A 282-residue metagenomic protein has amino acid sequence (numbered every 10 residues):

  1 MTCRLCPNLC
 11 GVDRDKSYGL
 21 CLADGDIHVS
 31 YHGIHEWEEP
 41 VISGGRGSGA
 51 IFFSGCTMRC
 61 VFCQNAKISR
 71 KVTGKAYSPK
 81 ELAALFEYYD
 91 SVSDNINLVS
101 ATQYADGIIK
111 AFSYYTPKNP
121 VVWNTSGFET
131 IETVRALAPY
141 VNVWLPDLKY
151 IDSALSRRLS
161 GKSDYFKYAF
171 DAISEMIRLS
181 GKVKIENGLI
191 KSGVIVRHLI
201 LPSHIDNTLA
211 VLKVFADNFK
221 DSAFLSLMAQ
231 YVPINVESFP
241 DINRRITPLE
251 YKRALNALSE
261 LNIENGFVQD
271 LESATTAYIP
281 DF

Functional and structural regions predicted by a protein language model:
M1-S17, K182-F282: Auxiliary Fe-S-binding modules of radical SAM enzymes
L22-V143, D152-S153: Conserved Radical SAM active-site core
G49, I96, V121-W123, W144-P146 (+3 more regions): Hydrophobic faces of well-ordered beta-strands that scaffold small-molecule active sites in alpha/beta enzyme cores
K67-T73, R158-S163, F239-R245: Short glycine-enriched, charge-decorated loop/helix-capping segments at active-site entrances that position
L82-L85, G107-A111, T133, L137 (+4 more regions): A general structural detector for well-ordered alpha-helical segments in enzyme core domains, enriched
D90-Y114, R158, D164, S174 (+1 more regions): Conserved glycine-rich "GG(E/T)P / GGGxP" loop and the immediately following alpha-helix in the radical SAM core
A105, F128-I131, L148-F166, V194-V196 (+2 more regions): Conserved radical SAM core fold
S156-N187: Anionic-ligand binding region
